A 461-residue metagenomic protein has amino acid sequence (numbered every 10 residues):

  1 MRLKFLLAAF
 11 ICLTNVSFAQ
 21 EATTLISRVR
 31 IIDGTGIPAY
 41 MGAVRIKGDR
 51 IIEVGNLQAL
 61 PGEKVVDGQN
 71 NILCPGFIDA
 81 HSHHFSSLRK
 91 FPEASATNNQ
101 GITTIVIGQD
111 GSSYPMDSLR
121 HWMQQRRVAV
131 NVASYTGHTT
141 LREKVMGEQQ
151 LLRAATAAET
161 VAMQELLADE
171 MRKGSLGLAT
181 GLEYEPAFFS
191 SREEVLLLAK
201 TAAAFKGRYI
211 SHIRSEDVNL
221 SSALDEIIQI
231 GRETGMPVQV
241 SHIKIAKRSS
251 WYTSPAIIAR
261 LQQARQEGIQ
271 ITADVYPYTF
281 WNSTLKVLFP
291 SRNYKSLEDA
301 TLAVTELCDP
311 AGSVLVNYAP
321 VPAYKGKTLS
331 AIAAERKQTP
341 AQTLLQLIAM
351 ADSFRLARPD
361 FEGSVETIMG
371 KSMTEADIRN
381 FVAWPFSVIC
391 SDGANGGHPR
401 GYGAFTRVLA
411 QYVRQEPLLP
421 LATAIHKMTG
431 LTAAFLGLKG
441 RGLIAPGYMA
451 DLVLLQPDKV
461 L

Functional and structural regions predicted by a protein language model:
M1-A22: Bacterial Sec-dependent N-terminal signal peptides
E21-T23, I31-C74: Histidine-rich, glycine-flanked metal-binding segment
V29, V44, D49, N70 (+12 more regions): Divalent metal-coordination and catalytic microenvironments
I31-A43, F361-M373, I378, E416-I425 (+1 more regions): Acidic, glycine-enriched loop/beta-strand segments at the rims of small-molecule binding/catalytic pockets
G68-L73, F77-H84, K90-T180, A199 (+4 more regions): Divalent-metal coordination cores built from histidine and acidic residues
H83, D110, G137-T139, G181-E185 (+4 more regions): Active-site beta-loop-alpha junctions enriched in small/polar residues
L119-M123, V128, T140-V145, Q149-T156 (+4 more regions): Polyanionic/metal-chelating signatures
D169-E226: Divalent metal-binding pocket/active-site signature
